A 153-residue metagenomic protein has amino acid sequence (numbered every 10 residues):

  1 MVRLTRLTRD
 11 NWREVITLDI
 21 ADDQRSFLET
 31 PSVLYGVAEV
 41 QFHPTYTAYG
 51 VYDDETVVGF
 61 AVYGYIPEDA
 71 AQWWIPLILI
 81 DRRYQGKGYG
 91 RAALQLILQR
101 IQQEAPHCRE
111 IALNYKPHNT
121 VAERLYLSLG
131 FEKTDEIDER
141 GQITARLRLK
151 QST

Functional and structural regions predicted by a protein language model:
V2-L77, D81-Q85, L94, Q99-E104 (+2 more regions): Acetyl-CoA-dependent GNAT
W74, L79, A112-N114, T144: Conserved beta-strand segments that form the floor/walls of ligand-binding pockets within enzyme and binding domains
G88: Conserved G/P- and acidic residue-centered "switch" motifs that form tight phosphate/ATP-binding loops in soluble
R91, P117-T134: Conserved active-site alpha-helix within GNAT-family acetyltransferase domains
H107, I111-E123, E139-Q142: Conserved beta-strand-loop-alpha-helix junction that forms the acyl-donor binding cleft
I143-T153: Terminal substrate-recognition subdomain of acyl/acetyltransferases
